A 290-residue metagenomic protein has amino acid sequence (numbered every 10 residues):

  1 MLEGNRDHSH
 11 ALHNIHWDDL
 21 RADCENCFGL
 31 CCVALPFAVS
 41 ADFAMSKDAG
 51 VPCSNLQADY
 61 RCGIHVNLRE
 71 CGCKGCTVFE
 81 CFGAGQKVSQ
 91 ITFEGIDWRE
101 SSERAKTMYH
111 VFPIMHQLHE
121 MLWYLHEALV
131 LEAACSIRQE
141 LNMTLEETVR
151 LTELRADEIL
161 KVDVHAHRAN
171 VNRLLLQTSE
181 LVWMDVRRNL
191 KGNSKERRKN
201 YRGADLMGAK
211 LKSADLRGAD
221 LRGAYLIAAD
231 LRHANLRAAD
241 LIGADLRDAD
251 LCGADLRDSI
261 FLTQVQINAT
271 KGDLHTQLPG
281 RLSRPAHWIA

Functional and structural regions predicted by a protein language model:
L2-N189: Hydrophobic scaffolds flanking metal-cofactor catalytic centers in soluble metalloenzymes
V186-A290: Tandem repeat scaffolds
